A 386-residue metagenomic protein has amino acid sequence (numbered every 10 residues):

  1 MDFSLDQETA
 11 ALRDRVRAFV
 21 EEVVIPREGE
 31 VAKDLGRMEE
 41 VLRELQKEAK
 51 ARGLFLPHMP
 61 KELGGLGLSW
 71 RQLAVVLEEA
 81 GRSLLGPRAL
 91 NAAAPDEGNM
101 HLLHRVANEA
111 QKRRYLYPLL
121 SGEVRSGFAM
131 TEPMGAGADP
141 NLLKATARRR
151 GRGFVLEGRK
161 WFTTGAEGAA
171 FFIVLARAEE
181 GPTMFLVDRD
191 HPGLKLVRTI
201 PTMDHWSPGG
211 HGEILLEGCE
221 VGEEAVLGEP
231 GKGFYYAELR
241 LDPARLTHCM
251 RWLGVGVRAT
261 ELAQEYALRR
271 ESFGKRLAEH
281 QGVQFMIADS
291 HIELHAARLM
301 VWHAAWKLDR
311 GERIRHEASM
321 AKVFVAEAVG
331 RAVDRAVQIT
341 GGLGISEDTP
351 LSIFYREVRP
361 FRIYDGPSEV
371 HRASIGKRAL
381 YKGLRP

Functional and structural regions predicted by a protein language model:
M1-P87, A93, V106-Q111, P118-E123 (+4 more regions): Alpha-helical interface subdomain recognition
L68-S69, A138-N141, G165-A170, S207-P208: Short glycine/proline-enriched turns and hinge-like loops at secondary-structure junctions
D96, A136, W161-E167, H205 (+2 more regions): Glycine-rich phosphate/pyrophosphate-binding beta-alpha loops
G122-T131: A short, Trp-centered hydrophobic/proline-enriched beta-strand micro-motif
G135-D139, F154: Hydrophobic, small-residue-rich alpha-helical packing segments that form membrane-like cores
L142, D190-E220: Flexible, small-/acidic-enriched active-site or ligand-binding loops
K144, E157-V197: A short core secondary-structure module
G212-A237: A short, charged helix-loop
